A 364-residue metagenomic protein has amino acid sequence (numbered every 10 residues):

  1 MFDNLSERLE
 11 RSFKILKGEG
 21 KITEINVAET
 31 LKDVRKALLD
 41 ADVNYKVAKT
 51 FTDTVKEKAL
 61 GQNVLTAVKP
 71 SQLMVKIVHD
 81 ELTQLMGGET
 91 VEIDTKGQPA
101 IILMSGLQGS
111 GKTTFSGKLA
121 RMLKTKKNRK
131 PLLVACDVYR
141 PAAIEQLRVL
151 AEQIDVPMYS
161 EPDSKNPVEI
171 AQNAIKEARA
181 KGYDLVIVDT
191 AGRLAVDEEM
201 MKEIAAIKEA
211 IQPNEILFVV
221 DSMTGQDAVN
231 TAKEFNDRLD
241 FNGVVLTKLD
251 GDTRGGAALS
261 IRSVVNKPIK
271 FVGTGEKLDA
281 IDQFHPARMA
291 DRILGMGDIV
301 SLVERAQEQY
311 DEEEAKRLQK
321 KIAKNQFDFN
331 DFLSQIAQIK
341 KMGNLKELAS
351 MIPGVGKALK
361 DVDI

Functional and structural regions predicted by a protein language model:
F2-E19, R288-I364: Long amphipathic alpha-helical segments used for membrane anchoring, targeting, substrate engagement, or oligomerization
R8-C136, A143-S164, I170-V188: Primarily NTPase-proximal linker/entry elements flanking Walker-type ATP/GTP-binding cores
E19, N26, T66, E92-K96 (+13 more regions): Replace "in large, NTP-powered and nucleic-acid-processing enzymes" with "in large, NTP-powered factors and other
G109-S110, Y139-P141, K165-P167, G192-V196 (+2 more regions): Short, small-residue-enriched loops and turns at beta-alpha junctions that line or gate enzyme active sites
Q172-I175, Y183, A195, E199-E209 (+1 more regions): Conserved phosphate-handling catalytic cores of large alpha/beta enzymes
